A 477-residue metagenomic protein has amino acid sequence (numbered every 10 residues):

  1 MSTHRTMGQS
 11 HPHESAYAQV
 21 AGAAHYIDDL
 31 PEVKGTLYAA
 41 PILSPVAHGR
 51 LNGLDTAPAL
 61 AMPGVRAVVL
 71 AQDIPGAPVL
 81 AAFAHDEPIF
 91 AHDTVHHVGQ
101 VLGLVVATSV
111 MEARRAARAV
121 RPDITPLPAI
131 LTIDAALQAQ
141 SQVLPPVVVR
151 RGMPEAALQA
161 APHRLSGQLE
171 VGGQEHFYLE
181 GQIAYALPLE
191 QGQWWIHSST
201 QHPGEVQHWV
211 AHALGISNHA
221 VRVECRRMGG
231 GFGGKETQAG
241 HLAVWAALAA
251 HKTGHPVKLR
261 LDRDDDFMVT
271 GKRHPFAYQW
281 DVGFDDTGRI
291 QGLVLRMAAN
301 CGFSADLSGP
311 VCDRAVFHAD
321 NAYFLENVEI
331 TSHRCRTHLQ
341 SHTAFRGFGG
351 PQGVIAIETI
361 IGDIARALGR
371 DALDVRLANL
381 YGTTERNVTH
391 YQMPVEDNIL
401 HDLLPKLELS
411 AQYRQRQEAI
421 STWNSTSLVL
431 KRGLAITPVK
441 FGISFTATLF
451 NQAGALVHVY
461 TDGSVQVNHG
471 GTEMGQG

Functional and structural regions predicted by a protein language model:
M1-P146, R164-G167, K252: Flexible, low-hydrophobicity surface segments
Q9, S15-G22, V147-A184, P275-I360 (+1 more regions): Glycine-rich loop/linker segments at domain edges
K34-Y38, M62-R66, H92, G99-L102 (+11 more regions): Short coil/turn connectors at secondary-structure junctions
P41-V69, L104-D123, A184-T253, P310-D320 (+7 more regions): Alpha-helical support elements that line or immediately flank enzyme active sites and cofactor-binding pockets
A71, A220-R226, G254-D264, Q291-R296 (+5 more regions): Beta-strand segments within the central parallel beta-sheet cores of soluble alpha/beta enzyme folds
P75, A135-L214, L380-S464: Helix-loop-helix junctions that connect adjacent transmembrane helices in secondary transporters/permeases, recognized
P78-F83, A116-A119, S198-S199, Q207-W209 (+8 more regions): Short acidic, glycine/serine/threonine-rich loops at helix termini
V257-W280, P438, G442-S444: Structured beta-strand/loop patches that form or line metal/cofactor-binding pockets in enzymes
